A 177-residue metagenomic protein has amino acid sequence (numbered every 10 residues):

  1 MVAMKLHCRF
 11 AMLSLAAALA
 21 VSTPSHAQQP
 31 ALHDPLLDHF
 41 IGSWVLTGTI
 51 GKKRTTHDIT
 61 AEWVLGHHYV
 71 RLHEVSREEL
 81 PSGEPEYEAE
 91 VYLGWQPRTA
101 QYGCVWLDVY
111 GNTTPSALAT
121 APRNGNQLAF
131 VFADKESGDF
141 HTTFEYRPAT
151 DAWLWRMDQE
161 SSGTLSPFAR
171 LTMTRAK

Functional and structural regions predicted by a protein language model:
V2-L13: Bacterial N-terminal signal peptides that target proteins for export
M4, T23-H26: Intrinsic low-complexity/disordered segments
A11-S22: Bacterial N-terminal signal peptides
A27-K177: Hydrophobic small-molecule pocket/channel-lining residues, especially in calycin-type beta-barrels
